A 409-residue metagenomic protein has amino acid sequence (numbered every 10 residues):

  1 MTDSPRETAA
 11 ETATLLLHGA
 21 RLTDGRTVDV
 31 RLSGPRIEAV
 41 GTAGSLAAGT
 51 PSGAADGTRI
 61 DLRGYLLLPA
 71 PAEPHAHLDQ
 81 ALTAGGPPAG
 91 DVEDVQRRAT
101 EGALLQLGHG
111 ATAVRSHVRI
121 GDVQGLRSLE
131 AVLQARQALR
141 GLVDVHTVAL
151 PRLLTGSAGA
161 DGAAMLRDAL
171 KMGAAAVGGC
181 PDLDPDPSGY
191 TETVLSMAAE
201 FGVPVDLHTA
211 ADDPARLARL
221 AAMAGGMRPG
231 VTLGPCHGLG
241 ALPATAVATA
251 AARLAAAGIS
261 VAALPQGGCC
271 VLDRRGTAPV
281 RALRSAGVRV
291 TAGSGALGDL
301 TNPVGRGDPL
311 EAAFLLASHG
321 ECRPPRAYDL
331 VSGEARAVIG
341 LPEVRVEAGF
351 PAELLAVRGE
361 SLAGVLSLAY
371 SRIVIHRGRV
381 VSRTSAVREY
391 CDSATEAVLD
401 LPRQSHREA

Functional and structural regions predicted by a protein language model:
M1-E38, L46-T50, L107, F314 (+1 more regions): Active-site microenvironment of metallo-dependent hydrolases
S4-G19, A47-A89, E93, R97 (+1 more regions): Replace "His-x-His-based motif
A20, P35, G64, H75 (+10 more regions): Divalent metal-coordination and catalytic microenvironments
Y65-L67, P71-E73, L82-H117, D122-R140 (+1 more regions): Alpha-helical scaffold segments that flank or form the walls of functional sites
G85-R97, H146-A160, C180-D182: Active-site mouth loops of central-metabolism enzymes
L126-V148, E200-L207, G226: Alpha-helix-loop-beta-strand connector modules within alpha/beta enzyme cores
P151-S157, K171-R275: Active-site core of metal-dependent hydrolases
P204, R228-P229, T277-V357: His/Asp/Glu-enriched, well-ordered alpha-helical/loop segment that forms or immediately abuts the divalent-metal
